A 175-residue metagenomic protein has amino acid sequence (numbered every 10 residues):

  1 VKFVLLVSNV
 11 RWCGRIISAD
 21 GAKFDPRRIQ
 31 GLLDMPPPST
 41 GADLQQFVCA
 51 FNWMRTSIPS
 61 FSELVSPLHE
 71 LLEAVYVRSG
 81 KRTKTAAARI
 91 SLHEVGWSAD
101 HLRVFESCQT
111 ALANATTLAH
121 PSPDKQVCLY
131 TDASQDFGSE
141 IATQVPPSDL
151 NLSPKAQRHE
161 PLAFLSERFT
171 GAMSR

Functional and structural regions predicted by a protein language model:
V1, L6-S8, Y130-D132, I141-T143 (+1 more regions): Generic beta-strand/beta-sheet core signal
V1-P123: C-terminal reverse transcriptase regions that engage the nucleic-acid substrate
A19, P26, A50, A133 (+2 more regions): Residues immediately flanking
A87-H93, S148-R175: A short, polar/acidic, helix/strand-boundary loop motif
L118, L129-T131, L152-S153: Beta-strand elements of modular eukaryotic interaction domains
K125-Q135: Two-metal-ion RNase H-like nuclease active-site motif
Q135-S153: Acidic, metal-ligating active-site segments
